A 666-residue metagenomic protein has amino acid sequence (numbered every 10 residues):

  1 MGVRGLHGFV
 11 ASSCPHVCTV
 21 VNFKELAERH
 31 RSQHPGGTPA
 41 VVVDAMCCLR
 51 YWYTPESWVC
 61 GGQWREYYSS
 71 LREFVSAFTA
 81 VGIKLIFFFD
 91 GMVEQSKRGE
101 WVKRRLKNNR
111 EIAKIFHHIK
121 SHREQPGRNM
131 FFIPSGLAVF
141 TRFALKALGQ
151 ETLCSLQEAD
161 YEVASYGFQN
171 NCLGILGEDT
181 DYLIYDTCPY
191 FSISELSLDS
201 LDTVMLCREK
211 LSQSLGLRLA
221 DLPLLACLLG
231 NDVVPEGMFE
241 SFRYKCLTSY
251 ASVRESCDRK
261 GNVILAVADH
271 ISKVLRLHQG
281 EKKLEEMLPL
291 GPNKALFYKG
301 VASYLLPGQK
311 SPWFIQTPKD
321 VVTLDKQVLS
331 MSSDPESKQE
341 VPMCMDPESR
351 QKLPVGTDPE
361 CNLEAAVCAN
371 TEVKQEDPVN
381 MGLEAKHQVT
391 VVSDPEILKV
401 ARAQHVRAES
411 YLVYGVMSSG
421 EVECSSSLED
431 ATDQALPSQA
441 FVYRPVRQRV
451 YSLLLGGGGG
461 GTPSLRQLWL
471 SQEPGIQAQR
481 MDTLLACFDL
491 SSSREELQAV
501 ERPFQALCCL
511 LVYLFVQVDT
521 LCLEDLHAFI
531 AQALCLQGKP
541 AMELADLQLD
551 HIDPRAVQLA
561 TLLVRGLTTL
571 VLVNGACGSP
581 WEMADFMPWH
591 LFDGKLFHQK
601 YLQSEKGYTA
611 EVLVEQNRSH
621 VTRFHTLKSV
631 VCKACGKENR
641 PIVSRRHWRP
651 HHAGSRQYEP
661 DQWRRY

Functional and structural regions predicted by a protein language model:
M1-G174, D181-Y666: Noncatalytic, typically N-terminal accessory segments of nucleic acid-processing enzymes and closely related
